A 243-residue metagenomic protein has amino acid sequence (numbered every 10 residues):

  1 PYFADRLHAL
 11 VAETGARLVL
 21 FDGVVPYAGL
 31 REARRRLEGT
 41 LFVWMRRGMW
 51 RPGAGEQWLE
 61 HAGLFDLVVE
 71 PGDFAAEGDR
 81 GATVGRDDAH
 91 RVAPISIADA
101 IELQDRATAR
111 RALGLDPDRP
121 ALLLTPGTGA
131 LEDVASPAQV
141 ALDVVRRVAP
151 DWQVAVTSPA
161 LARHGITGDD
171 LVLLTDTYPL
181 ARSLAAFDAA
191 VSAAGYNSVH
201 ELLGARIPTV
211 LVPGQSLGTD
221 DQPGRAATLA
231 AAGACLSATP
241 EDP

Functional and structural regions predicted by a protein language model:
P1, R47-W50, F74, S96 (+3 more regions): Short, acidic/turn-prone active-site loops that include or flank metal/cofactor- and phosphate-binding residues
P1-T83: Active-site and donor-binding regions of nucleotide-sugar-utilizing enzymes
L7, Q57-W58, R106, P179-A181 (+1 more regions): Acidic, amphipathic alpha-helical patches
R46-A54, W58-P126: A nucleotide-sugar donor-handling region in carbohydrate enzymes
A54-G55, G78-A82, R163, S198 (+1 more regions): Short, glycine/polar-rich helix-capping loops at beta-to-alpha or helix-loop-helix junctions that flank or form
Q104-A189, P223, E241: Donor-nucleotide binding loops and adjacent catalytic segments primarily of GT-B fold Leloir glycosyltransferases
T177-P223: A donor-sugar binding/catalytic signature common to diverse glycosyltransferases and related nucleotide-sugar
L217-P243: Change "using UDP/GDP/dTDP sugars" to "using nucleotide sugars
